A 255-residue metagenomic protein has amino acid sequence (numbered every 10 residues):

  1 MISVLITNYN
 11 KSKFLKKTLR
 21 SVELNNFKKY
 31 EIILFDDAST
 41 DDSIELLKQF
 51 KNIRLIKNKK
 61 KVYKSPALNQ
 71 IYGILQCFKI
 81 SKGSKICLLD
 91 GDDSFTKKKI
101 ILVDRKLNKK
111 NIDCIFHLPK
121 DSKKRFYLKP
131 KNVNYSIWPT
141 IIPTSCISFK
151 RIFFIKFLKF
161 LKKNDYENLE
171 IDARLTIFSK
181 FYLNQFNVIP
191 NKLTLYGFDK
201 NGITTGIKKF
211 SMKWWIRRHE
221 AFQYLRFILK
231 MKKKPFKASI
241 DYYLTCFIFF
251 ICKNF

Functional and structural regions predicted by a protein language model:
M1-S21: N-proximal low-complexity "stem/linker" segments adjacent to membrane-targeting elements
K16, D41-Q49, K98: Acidic helix N-cap motif at the loop->helix transition within catalytic regions of sugar-transfer enzymes
R20-K29: Short, acidic, metal-binding catalytic loop of nucleotide-sugar glycosyltransferases
D36-E45, K60, D90: A conserved acidic beta->alpha catalytic loop
N58-L75, T96, I100-K159, I207-K208 (+1 more regions): Flexible acidic/His/Gly-enriched loops in nucleotide-sugar-dependent glycosyltransferase catalytic domains
I86: Short aromatic/hydrophobic "clamp" motif used to bind/position activated sugar donors
N132-K208: Conserved nucleotide-sugar donor-binding catalytic segment
T194-K200, T205-K233: Catalytic core of nucleotide-sugar-dependent glycosyltransferases
